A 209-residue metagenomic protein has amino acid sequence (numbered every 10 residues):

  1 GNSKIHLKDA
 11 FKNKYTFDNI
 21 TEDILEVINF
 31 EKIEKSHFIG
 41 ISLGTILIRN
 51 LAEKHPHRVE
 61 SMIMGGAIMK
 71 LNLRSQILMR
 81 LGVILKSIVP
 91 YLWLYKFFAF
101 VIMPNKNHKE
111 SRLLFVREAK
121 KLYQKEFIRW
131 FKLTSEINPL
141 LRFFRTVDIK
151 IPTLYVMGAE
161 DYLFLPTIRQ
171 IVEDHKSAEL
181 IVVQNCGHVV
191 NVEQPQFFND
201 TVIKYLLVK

Functional and structural regions predicted by a protein language model:
G1-I39, D200: Active-site loop/oxyanion-hole signature of alpha/beta-hydrolase fold enzymes
G1-S3, M69, G187-V190: Alpha/beta-hydrolase active-site loop signature
G40-G44, I48: Gly/Ala-rich beta-loop-alpha elbow adjacent to hydrolase catalytic centers
R49, E53, V59-V89: Flexible "cap/lid" loop of the alpha/beta hydrolase fold
L73-S75, L92-V147: Conserved alpha/beta-hydrolase catalytic His-Asp/Glu region
I149, Y155-M157: Short beta-strand/loop motif that positions the catalytic acidic residue of the alpha/beta-hydrolase fold
Y162-I168: Conserved alpha/beta-hydrolase "acid-adjacent" motif
K176-K209: Catalytic active-site module of serine/aspartate enzymes centered on a nucleophile-bearing elbow/loop
